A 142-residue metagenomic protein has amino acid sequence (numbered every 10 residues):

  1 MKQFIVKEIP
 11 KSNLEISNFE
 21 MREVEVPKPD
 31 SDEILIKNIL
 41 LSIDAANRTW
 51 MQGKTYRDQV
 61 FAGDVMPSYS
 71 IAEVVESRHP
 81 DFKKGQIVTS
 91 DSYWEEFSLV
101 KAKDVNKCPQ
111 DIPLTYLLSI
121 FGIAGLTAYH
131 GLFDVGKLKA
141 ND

Functional and structural regions predicted by a protein language model:
M1-K2: Extreme N-terminal starter segment of soluble prokaryotic enzymes
I5, V26, L99-V100: Conserved hydrophobic "DFG−1" position in protein kinase catalytic cores
K7-S12, L41-I43: Short polar catalytic/cofactor-binding loops
N13-E25: Short glycine/threonine/proline-enriched tight-turn/helix- or strand-capping micro-motif at secondary-structure
E15-S17, N47-M51: Short, glycine/acidic-enriched capping/hinge loops at junctions between secondary-structure elements
E25-I43, M51-W94: Glycine-rich beta-strand-centered segment in the early N-terminal region that forms part of a ligand/cofactor-binding
S68-E73, K84-D142: NAD(P)H dinucleotide-binding glycine-rich loop of Rossmann-like/cofactor-binding domains, especially the beta1-alpha1
